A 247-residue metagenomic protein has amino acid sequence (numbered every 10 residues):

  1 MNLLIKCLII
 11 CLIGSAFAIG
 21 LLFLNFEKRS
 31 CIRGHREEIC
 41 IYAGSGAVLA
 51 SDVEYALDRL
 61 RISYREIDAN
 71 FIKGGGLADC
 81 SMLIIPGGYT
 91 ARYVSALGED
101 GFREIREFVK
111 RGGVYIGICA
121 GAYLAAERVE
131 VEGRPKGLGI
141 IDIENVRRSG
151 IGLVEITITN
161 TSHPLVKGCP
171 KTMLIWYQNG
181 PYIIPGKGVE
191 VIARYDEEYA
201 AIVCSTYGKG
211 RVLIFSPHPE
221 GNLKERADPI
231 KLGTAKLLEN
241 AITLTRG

Functional and structural regions predicted by a protein language model:
M1-C31: Secretory targeting signatures
I19-D79: Aromatic-Pro/Gly-enriched surface loop or interdomain linker that acts as a lid/target-recognition segment
K28-I32, R106, G210-R211, P217-G247: Extracellular ligand-binding/catalytic regions of CAZymes and related secreted enzymes and adhesion modules
Y42-G46, A69, P86-Y89, S216-H218: Structural motif
L49, V53, G101, T234-L238: Stable alpha-helical elements in mature extracytoplasmic
S81-G88, G117, V212-S216: Structural motif
Y89-A91, S95-L165: A glycine-rich, often tryptophan-bearing local segment used as a flexible ligand/cofactor-contacting loop or short
V154-E220: Catalytic beta-strand/loop cores that center a nucleophilic Ser/Cys/Thr and support acyl-enzyme chemistry
